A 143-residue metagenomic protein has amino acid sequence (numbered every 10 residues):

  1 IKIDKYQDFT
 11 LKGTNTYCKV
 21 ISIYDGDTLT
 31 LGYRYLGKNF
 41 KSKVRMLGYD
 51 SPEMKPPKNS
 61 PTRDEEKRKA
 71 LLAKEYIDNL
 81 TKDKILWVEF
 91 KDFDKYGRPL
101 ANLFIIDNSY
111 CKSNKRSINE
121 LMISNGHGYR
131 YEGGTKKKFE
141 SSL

Functional and structural regions predicted by a protein language model:
I1-L143: Small beta-barrel nucleic-acid-binding modules, primarily SNase/OB-fold domains and secondarily Tudor-like barrels
